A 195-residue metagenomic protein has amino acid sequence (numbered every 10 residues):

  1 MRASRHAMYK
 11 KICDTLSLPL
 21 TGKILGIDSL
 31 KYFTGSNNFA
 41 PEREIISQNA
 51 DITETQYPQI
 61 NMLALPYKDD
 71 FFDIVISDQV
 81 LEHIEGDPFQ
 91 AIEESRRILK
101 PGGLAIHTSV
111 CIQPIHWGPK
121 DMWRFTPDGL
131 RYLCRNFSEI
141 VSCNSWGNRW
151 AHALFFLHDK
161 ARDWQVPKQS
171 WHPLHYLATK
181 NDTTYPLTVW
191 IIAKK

Functional and structural regions predicted by a protein language model:
M1-L18: Class I SAM-dependent methyltransferase Rossmann-like catalytic core, especially the SAM/SAH-binding loop
M1-S4, R96, R131: Non-transmembrane alpha-helical segments in soluble domains of secreted/periplasmic/extracellular proteins
A3, E82, K180: Charge-dense, low-complexity intrinsically disordered segments
S4, M62, G118-K120: Alpha-helical structural elements
R5-Y9, S36-A40, G103, R149-L157: A broad, low-specificity signal for short, low-complexity segments enriched in glycine/proline and polar/charged
T15, G22-H116, A193: Conserved SAM-binding loop
G86-E94, L104-K195: S-adenosyl-L-methionine-dependent methyltransferase catalytic module, highlighting the catalytic core
